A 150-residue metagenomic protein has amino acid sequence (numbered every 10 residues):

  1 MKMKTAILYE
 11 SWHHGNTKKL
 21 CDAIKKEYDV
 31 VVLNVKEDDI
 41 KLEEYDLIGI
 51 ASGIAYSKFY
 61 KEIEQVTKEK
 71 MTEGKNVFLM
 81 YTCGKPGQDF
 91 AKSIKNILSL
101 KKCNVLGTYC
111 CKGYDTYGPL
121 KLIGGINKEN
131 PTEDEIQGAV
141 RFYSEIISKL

Functional and structural regions predicted by a protein language model:
M3-L8, W12, K18, A23-V31 (+3 more regions): FMN-binding flavodoxin-like domain, especially the glycine-rich phosphate-binding loop
